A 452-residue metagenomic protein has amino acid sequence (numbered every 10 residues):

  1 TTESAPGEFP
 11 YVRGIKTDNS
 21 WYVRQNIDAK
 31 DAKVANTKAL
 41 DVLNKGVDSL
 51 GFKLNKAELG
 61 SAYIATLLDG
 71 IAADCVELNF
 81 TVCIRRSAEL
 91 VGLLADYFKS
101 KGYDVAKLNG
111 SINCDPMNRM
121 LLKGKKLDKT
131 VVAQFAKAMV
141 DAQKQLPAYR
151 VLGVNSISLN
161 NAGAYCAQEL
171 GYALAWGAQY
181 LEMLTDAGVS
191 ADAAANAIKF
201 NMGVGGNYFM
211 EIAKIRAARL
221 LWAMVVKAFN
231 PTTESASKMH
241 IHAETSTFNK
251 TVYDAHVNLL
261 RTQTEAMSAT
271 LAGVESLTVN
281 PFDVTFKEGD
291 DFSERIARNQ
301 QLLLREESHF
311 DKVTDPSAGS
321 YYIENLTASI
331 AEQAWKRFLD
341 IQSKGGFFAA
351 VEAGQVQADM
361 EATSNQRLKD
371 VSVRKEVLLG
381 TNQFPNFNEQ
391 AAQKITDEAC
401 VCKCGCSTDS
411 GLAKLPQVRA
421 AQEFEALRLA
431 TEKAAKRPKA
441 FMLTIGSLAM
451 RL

Functional and structural regions predicted by a protein language model:
T1-N207, F229-T232, K238-H242, T270 (+2 more regions): Catalytic alpha/beta active-site cores
T1-V12, E275, Q333-A449: Intrinsic disorder at enzyme termini
G46, G102, W222, A272 (+3 more regions): Conserved, mostly hydrophobic/aromatic
Q143-M183, Q263-F338: Mobile "lid/hinge" segments at catalytic clefts and subdomain interfaces of large enzymes
A164-L170, G205-A217, S246-L259, K287-A297 (+3 more regions): Short glycine/threonine-rich loop-to-helix capping motif typified by GTGT followed within a few residues by an Asp-Pro
L174-G177, N201-A297: Glycine-rich anion/phosphate-binding loop at the beta-strand->alpha-helix junction
D186-A197, A228-K238, S276, E307-S317 (+2 more regions): Flexible, glycine/charged-enriched surface loops at secondary-structure junctions
N249, P281-K287, S308-P316, S320-Y322 (+1 more regions): N-terminal glycine-/lysine-enriched basic segments
